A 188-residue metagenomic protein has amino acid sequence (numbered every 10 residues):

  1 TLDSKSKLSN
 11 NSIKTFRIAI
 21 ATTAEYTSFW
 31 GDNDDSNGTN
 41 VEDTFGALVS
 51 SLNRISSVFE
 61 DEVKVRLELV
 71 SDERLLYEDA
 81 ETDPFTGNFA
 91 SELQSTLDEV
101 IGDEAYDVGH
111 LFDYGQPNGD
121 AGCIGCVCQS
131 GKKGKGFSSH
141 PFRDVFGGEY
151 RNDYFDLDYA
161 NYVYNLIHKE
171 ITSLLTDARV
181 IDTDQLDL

Functional and structural regions predicted by a protein language model:
T1-G136: Fold-level signature of zinc-dependent metallopeptidase catalytic domains
V70-E92, P117-D120, G125, S130-L188: The catalytic-center signature of Zn2+-dependent metalloproteases
